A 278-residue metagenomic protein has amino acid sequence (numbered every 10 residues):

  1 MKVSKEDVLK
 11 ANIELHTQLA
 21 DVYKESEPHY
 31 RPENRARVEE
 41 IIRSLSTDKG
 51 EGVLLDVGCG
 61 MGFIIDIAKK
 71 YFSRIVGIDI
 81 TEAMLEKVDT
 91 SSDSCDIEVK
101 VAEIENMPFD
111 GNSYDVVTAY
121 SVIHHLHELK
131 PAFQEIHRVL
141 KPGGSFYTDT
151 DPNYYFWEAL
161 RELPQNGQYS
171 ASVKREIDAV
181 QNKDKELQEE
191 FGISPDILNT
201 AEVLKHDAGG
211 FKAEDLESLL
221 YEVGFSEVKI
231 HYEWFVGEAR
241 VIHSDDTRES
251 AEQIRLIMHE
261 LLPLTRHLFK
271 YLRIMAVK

Functional and structural regions predicted by a protein language model:
M1-K49, F63-I67, M84, I257: Conserved class I S-adenosyl-L-methionine
L55, M61-N106: Class I SAM-dependent methyltransferase SAM/SAH-binding core
T118: A conserved beta-strand element that flanks and buttresses the S-adenosyl-L-methionine
S121-V122: Short catalytic micro-motifs in class I SAM-dependent methyltransferases
K130-P142: A short glycine-rich, Lys/Arg-flanked "PGG" loop and its adjoining helix->strand segment in the class I
S145-L187: Conserved class I S-adenosyl-L-methionine
L163, E186-H206: Short, glycine-/aromatic-enriched active-site segment of Class I SAM-dependent methyltransferases
A201-A208, A213-K278: A C-terminal cap/extension of S-adenosyl-L-methionine-dependent methyltransferases that defines the acceptor-substrate
